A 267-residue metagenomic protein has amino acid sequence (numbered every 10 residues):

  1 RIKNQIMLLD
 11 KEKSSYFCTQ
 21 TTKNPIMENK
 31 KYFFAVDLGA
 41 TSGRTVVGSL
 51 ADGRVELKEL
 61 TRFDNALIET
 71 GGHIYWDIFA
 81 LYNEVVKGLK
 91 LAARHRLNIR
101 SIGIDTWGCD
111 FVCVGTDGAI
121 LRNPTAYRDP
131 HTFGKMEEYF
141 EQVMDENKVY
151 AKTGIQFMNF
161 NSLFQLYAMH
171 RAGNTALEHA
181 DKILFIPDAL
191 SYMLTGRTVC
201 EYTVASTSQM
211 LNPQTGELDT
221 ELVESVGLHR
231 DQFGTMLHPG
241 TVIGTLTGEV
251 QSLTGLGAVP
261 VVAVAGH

Functional and structural regions predicted by a protein language model:
K11-T19, K23-R122, G134, E138 (+5 more regions): N-terminal glycine/serine-rich phosphate-binding loop of ATP-dependent small-molecule kinases, especially carbohydrate
L38-A40, V149-G266: Gly/Ser/Thr-rich active-site cleft segment
T106, R128, G240: Residues that line or immediately flank small-molecule/substrate-binding pockets and catalytic motifs
G118-H131, S206-M210: A charged helix-plus-loop insertion that forms the helical arch/lid used to bind and gate nucleic-acid substrates
Q142-E146: Conserved FAD-binding subdomain of flavin-dependent enzymes
